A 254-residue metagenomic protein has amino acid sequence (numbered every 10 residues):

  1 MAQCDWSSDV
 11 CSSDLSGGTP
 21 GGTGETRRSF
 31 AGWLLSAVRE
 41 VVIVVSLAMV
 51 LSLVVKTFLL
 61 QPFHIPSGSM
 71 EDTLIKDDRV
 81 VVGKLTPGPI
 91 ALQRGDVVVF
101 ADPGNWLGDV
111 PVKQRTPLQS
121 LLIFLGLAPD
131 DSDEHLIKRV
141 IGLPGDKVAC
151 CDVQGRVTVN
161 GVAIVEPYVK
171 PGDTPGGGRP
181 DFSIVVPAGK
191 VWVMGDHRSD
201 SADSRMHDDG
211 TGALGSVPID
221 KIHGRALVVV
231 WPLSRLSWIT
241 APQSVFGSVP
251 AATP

Functional and structural regions predicted by a protein language model:
M1-S7: Short, exposed "boundary/linker" segments that immediately precede the start of a downstream structural module
A2, R28, V44-V45, M49-V50 (+2 more regions): Generic hydrophobic alpha-helical membrane-segment signal
C4, I43, P129: Residue-level marker of regulatory loop/turn positions in helix-turn-helix DNA-binding domains and in histidine
C4, L47, L51, A91 (+1 more regions): Hydrophobic (often cysteine-bearing) scaffold residues that line and stabilize catalytic clefts of nucleotide/cofactor
S8, S13-S36, F58-L59, F63-H64 (+2 more regions): Soluble "head" domains of membrane/secretory-pathway proteins
E40-F58: Hydrophobic membrane-insertion alpha-helices, especially the h-region of bacterial N-terminal signal peptides
